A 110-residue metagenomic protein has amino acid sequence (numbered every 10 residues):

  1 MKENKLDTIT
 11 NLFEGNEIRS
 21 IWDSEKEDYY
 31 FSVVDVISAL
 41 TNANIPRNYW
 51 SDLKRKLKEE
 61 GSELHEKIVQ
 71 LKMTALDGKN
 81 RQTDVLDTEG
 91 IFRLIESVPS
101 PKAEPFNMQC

Functional and structural regions predicted by a protein language model:
M1-Q109: An anion-engaging/catalytic patch
